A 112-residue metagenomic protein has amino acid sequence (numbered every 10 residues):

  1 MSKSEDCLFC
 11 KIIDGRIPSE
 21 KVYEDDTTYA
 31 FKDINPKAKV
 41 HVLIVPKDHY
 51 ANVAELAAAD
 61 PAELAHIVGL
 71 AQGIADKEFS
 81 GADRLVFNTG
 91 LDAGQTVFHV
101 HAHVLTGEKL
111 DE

Functional and structural regions predicted by a protein language model:
M1-E112: HIT superfamily nucleotide-processing domains
